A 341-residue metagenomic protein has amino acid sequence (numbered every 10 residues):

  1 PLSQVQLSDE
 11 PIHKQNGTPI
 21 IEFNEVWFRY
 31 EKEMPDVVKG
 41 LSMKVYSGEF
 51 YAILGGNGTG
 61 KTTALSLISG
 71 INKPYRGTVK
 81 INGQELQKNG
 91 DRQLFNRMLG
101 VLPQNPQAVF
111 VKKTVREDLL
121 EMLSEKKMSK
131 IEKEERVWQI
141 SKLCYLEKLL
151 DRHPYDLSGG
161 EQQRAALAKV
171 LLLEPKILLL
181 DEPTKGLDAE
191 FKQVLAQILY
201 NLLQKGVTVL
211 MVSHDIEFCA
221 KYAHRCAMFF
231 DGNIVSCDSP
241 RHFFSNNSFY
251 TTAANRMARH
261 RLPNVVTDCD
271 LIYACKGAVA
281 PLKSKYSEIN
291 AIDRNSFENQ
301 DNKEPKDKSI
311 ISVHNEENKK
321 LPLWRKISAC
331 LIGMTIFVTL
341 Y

Functional and structural regions predicted by a protein language model:
P1-P19, W27, Y250-N318, I332: ABC ATPase nucleotide-binding domains
L54-G56: The feature captures the beta-strand-to-loop junction immediately N-terminal to the Walker
S69: Helix-to-loop junction immediately C-terminal to a conserved catalytic motif
G77-E85, F95: Conserved ABC transporter NBD signature motif
I131-L149: Conserved ABC ATPase "signature" region
H153-L157, E161: Conserved ABC ATPase signature
L178-D181: Catalytic Walker B motif of ABC-type/P-loop ATPase nucleotide-binding domains
